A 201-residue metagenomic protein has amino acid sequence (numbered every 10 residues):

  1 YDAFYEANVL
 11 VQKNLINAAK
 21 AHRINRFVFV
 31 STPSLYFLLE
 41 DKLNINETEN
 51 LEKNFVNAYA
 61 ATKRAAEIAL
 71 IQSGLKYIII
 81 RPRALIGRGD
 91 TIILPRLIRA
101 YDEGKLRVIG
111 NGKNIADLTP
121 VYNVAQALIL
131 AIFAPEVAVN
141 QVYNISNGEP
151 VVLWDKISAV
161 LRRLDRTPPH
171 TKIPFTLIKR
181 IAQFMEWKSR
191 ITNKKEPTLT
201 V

Functional and structural regions predicted by a protein language model:
Y5-Q12, V28-S31, T62-K63, D117: Short alpha-helix in the Rossmann-fold core of NAD(P)-dependent oxidoreductases
E6, L10, D41-L85, D90 (+1 more regions): Catalytic helix-loop patch of NAD(P)-dependent Rossmann-fold dehydrogenases
L10-N14, R26, L51, A65-A66 (+1 more regions): Conserved cofactor-binding/catalytic machinery of classical short-chain dehydrogenase/reductase
V11, L15-A19, L70, A127 (+1 more regions): Hydrophobic positions on the long internal alpha-helix of Rossmann-like NAD(P)-dependent oxidoreductase domains
K13-A58: Conserved Rossmann-fold NAD(P)-dependent oxidoreductase catalytic core, especially the SDR/UDP-sugar
V28-T32, R83, S146: Active-site beta-alpha turn of Rossmann-fold NAD(P)-dependent dehydrogenases/reductases
A61, A65, T91-R96, G110-F133 (+1 more regions): Substrate-positioning beta->alpha
A134-T198: Mid/C-terminal beta-alpha module of Rossmann-like enzyme folds, strongest in SDR-family dehydrogenases/epimerases
